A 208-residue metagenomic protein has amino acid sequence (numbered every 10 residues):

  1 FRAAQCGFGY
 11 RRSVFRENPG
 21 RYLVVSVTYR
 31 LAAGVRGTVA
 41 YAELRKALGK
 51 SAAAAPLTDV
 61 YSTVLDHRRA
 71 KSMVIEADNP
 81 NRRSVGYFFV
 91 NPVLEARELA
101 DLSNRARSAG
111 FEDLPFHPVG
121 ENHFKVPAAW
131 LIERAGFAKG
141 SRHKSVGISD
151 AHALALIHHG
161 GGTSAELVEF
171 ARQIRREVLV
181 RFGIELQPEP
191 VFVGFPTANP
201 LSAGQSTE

Functional and structural regions predicted by a protein language model:
R2-A165, R181-E208: Phosphate/pyrophosphate- and phosphate-bearing ligand-binding catalytic cores of soluble enzymes
